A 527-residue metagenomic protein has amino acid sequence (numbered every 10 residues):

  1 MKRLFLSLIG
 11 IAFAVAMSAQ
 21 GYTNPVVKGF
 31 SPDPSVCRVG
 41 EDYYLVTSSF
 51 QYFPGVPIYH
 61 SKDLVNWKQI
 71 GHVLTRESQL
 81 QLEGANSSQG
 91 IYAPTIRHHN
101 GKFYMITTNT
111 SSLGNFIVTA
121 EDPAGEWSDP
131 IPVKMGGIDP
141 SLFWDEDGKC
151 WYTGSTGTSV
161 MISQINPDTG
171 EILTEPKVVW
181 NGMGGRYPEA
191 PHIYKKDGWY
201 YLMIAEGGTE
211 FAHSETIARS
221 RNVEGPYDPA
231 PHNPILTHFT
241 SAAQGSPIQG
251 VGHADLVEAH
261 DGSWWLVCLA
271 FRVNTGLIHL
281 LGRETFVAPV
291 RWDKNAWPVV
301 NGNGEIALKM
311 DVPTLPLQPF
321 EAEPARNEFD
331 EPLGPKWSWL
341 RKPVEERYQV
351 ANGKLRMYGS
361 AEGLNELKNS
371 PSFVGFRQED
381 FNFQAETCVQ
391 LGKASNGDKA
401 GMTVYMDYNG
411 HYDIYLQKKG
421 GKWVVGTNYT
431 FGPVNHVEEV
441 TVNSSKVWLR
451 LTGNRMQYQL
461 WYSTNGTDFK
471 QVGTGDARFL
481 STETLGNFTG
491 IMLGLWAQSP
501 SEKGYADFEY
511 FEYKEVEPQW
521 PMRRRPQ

Functional and structural regions predicted by a protein language model:
M1-G21: Bacterial Sec-dependent N-terminal signal peptides
A19-Q527: Carbohydrate-active catalytic/glycan-binding domains of CAZyme proteins, especially the secreted or lumenal ectodomains
